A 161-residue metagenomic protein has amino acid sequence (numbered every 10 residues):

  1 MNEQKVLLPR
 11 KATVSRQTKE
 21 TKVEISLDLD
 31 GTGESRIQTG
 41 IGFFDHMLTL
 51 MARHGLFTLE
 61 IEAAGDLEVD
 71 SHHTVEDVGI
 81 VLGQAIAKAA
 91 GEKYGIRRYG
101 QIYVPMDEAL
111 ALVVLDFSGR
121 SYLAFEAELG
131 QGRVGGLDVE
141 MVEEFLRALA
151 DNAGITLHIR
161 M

Functional and structural regions predicted by a protein language model:
N2-M161: N-terminal intrinsically disordered, cationic/polar leader segments that include organellar targeting peptides
